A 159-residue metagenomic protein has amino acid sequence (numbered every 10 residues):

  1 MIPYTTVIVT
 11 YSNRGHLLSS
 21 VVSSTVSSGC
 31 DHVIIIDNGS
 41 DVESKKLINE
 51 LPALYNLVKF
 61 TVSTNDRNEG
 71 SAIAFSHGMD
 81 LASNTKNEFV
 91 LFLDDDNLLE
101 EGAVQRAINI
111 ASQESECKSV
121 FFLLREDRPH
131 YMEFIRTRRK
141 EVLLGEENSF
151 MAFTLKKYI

Functional and structural regions predicted by a protein language model:
P3-T5: Cell-envelope/extracellular polymer assembly enzymes that use nucleotide-activated donors
N13-S27: Short, well-formed alpha-helical segments that are part of the catalytic scaffolds of diverse glycosyltransferases
D31-S40, T61-N65: Short beta-strand/loop segment that forms part of the nucleotide-sugar
D37-L47, R67, N97: A conserved acidic beta->alpha catalytic loop
S44, F75, G102-V104: Acidic donor-diphosphate engagement hotspot in glycosyltransferases and nucleotidyltransferases that stabilizes
N65-A82: Glycine-rich, basic loop-to-helix element that forms the pyrophosphate-binding segment of sugar-nucleotide handling
N87-D96: Short beta-strand-to-loop acidic/aromatic patch adjacent to the donor-nucleotide binding site
V104-I135: Conserved donor NDP-sugar-binding/catalytic core segment of glycosyltransferases
